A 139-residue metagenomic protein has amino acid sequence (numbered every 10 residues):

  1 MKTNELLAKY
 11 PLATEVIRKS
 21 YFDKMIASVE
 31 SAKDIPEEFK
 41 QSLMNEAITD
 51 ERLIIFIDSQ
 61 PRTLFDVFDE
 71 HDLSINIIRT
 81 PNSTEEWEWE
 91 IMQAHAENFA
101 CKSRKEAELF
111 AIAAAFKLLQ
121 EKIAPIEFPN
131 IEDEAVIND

Functional and structural regions predicted by a protein language model:
M1-S28, N138: Short, extreme N-terminal segment that most often corresponds to the first beta-strand
K2-T3, Q60, K105: Terminal low-complexity, poorly structured segments
L7, C101-K102: A generic "functional-site adjacency" signal
E15-V16, F22-F99, A113, P125-E127 (+1 more regions): N-terminal segment of the canonical double-stranded RNA-binding domain
S103-F116: A short, charged, amphipathic alpha-helix used as a generic interaction element across diverse proteins
